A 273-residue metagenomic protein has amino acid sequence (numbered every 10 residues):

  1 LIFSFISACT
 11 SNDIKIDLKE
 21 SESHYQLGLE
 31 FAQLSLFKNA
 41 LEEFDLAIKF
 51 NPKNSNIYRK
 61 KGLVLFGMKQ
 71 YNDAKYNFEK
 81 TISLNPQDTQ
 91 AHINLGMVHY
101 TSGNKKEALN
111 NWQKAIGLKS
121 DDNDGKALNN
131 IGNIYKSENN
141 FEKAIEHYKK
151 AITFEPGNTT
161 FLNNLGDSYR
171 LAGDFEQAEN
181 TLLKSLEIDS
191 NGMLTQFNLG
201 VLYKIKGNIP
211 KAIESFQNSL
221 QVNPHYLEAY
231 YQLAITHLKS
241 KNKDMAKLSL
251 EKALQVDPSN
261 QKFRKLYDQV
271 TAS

Functional and structural regions predicted by a protein language model:
C9, L233-S273: Terminal, low-structured helical/coil segments at or just beyond the last alpha-helical repeat
I16, F50, L84, L118-S120 (+4 more regions): Structural marker of alpha-solenoid helical repeat scaffolds
S21-E22, S55-N56, T89-Q90, D122-K126 (+4 more regions): Helix-start (N-cap) detector for alpha-helical repeat units in TPR-like alpha-solenoids, especially tetratricopeptide
Q26, K60, G67, N94 (+6 more regions): Canonical tetratricopeptide repeat
Q33, G67, T101-S102, S137 (+4 more regions): Register position in tetratricopeptide repeats
